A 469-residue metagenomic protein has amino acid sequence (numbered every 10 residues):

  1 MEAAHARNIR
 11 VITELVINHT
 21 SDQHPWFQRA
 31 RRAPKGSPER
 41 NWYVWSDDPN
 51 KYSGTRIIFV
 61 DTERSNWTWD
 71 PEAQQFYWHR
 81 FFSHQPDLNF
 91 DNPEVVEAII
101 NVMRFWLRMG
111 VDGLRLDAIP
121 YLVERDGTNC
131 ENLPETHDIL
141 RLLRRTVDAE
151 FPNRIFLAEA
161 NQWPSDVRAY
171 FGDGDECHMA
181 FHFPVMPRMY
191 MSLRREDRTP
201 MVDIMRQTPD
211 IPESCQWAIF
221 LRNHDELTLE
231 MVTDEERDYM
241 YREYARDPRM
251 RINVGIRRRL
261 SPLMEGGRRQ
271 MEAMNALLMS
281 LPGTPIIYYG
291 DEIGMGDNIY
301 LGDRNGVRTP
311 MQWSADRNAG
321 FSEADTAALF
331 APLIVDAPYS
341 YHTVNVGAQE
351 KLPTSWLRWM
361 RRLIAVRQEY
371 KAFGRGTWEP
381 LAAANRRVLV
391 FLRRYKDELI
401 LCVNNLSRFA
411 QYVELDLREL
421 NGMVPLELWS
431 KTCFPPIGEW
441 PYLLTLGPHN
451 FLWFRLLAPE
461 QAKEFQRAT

Functional and structural regions predicted by a protein language model:
M1-T469: Active-site and adjacent substrate-binding regions of carbohydrate-active enzymes
